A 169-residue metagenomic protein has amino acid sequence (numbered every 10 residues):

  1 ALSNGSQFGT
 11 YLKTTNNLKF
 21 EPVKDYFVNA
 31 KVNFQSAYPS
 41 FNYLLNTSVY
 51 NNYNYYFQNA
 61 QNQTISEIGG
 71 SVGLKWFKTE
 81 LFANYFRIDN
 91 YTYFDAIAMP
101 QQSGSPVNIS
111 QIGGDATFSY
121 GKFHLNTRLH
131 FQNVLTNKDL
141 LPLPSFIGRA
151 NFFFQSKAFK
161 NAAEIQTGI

Functional and structural regions predicted by a protein language model:
A1-I169: Exposed, low-structure sequence patches enriched in small/polar residues
